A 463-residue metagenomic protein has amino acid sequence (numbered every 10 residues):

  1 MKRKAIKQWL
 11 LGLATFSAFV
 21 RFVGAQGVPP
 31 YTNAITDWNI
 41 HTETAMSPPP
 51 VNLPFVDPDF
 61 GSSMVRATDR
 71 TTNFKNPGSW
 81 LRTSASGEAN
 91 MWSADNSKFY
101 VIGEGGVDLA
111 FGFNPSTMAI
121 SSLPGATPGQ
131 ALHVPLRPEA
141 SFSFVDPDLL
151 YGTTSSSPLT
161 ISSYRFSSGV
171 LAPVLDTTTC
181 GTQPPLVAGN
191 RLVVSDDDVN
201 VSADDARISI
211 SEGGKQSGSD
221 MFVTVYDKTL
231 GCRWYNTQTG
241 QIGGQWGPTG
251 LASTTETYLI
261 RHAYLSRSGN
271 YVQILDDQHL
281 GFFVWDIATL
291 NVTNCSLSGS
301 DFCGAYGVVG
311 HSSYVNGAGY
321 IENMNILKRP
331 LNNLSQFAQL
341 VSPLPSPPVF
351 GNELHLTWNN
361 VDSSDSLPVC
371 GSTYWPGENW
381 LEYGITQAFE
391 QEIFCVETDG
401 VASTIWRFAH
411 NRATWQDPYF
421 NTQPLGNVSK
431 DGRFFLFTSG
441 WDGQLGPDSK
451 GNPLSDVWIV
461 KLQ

Functional and structural regions predicted by a protein language model:
N33-R70: Blade/loop signatures of beta-propeller domains
F55-T83, E88-D95, Y100-G129: Beta-propeller domains
R82-D95, A131-P147, R191-D204, S253-S268 (+4 more regions): Structural signature of eukaryotic scaffold interfaces centered on beta-propeller domains
F99, L150, I208, V272 (+3 more regions): Hydrophobic beta-strand positions that form the internal "hydrophobic ladder" of WD40/Gbeta-like beta-propeller blades
G106-F113, S157-R165, K215-V225, Q278-D286 (+3 more regions): Structural motif
G125-K215, N236-T249: Asp-box/WD-like beta-propeller blade repeats and closely related beta-sheet repeat scaffolds
I321-L327, A338-A413: Loop/turn-rich, solvent-exposed surfaces of beta-rich toroidal or solenoidal domains
F420-Q463: Blade-level signature of beta-propeller repeat domains, shared across WD40, Kelch, NHL, RCC1 and BNR/Asp-box propellers
